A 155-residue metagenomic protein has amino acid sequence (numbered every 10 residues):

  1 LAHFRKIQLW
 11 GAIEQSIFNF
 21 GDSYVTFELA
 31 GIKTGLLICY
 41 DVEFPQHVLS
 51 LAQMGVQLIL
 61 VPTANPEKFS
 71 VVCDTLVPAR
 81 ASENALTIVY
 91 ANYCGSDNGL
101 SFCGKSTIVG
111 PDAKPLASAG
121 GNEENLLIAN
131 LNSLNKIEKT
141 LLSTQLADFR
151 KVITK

Functional and structural regions predicted by a protein language model:
L1-M54, E67-T75, E138-L146: Active-site catalytic loop in hydrolytic enzyme cores
F4, F27, A91, A119 (+1 more regions): Hydrophobic residues at beta-strand termini and immediately following loops that shape nucleotide-binding pockets
R5-K6, R80, R150-K151: Basic side chains
G31, Y40, C94, D112-A113 (+1 more regions): A broadly conserved detector of short glycine/acidic/proline-rich loop/turn motifs that flank catalytic sites and bind
E43-L126: CN hydrolase (nitrilase-like) catalytic-core segments centered on the catalytic cysteine and neighboring Lys/Glu
C103-K155: Long hydrophobic alpha-helical segments typical of transmembrane helices together with their membrane-interfacial
